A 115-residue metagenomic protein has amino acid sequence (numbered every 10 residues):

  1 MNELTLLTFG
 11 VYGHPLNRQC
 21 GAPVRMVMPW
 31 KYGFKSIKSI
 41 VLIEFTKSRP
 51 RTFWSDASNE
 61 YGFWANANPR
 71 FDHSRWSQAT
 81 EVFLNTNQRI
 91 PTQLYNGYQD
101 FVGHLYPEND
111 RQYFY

Functional and structural regions predicted by a protein language model:
M1-Y115: Extended, aromatic/histidine-rich regions of cofactor-dependent oxidoreductases associated with respiratory
